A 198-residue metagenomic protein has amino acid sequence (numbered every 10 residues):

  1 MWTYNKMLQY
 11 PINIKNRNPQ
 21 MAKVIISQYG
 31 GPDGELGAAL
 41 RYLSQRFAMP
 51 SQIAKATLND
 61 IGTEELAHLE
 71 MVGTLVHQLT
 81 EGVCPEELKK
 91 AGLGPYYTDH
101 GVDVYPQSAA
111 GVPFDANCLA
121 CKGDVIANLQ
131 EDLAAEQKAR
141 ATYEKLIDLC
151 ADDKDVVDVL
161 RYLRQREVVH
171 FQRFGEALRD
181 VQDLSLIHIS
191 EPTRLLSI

Functional and structural regions predicted by a protein language model:
T3-R17: Short acidic N-proximal helix/loop "leader" segments that mark the beginning of a domain or an inter-domain linker
N13-G30, K89-D132: Acidic/His metal-coordination segments adjacent to aromatic residues that form catalytic metal sites in metalloenzymes
R17-P50, A67-M71, G123-C150: Alpha-helical bundle segments that constitute or directly flank the non-heme di-iron/ferroxidase center
Q45-A56, K145-L160, V181: Inter-helical turn/loop segments and adjacent helix faces that build the functional surface of alpha-helical bundle
I53, T57-E64, H68-M71, L75 (+4 more regions): Amphipathic alpha-helical hairpins
I61-P106, F174-V181: Conserved alpha-helical segments that form or flank metal/cofactor-binding pockets of metalloenzymes
I187-I198: Single conserved hydrophobic/aromatic residue that forms the stacking wall/gate of nucleotide- or nucleobase-binding
